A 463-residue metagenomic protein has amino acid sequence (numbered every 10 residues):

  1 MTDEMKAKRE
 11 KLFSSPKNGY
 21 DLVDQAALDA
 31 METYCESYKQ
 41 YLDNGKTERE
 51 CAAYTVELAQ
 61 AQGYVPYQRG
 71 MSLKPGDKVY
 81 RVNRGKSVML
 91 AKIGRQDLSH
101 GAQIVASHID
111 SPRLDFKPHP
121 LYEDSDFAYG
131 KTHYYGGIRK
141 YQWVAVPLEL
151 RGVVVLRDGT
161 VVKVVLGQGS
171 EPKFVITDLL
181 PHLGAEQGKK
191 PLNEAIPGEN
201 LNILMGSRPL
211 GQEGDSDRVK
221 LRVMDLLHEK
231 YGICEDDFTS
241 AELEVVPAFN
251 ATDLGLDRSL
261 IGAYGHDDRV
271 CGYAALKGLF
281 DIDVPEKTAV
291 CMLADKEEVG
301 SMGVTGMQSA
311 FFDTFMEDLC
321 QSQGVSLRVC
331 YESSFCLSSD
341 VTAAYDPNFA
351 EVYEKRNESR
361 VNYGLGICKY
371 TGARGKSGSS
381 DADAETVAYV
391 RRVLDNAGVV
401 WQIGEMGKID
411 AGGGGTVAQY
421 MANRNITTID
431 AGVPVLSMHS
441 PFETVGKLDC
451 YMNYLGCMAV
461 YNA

Functional and structural regions predicted by a protein language model:
M1-A463: N-terminal hydrophobic/helix-forming segments and targeting peptides
